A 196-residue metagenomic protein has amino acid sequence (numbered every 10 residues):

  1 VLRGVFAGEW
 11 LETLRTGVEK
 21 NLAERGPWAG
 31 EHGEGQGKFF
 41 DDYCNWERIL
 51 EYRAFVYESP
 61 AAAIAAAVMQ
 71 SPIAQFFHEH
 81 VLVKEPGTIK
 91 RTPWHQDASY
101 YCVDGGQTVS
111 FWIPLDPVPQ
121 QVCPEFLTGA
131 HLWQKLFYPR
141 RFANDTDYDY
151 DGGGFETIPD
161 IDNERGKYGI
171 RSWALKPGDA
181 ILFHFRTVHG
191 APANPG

Functional and structural regions predicted by a protein language model:
V1, V5, S110-P114, I170-S172 (+1 more regions): Conserved hydrophobic/aromatic beta-strand scaffold that supports enzyme active sites
L2-W94, S99-C102: Non-heme Fe(II)-dependent double-stranded beta-helix
A7-G8, L82-V83, S99, P117-V118 (+2 more regions): Short, solvent-exposed loop/turn segments at secondary-structure junctions
H80, Q96, I113-P117, F126-T128: Short, structured patches in soluble enzyme cores that scaffold and shape functional sites
I89-R91, G106-T108, P119, A180-L182: Coil-to-beta-strand transition motifs
Q96-T108, Y168-G169, L175: A short beta-loop-beta micro-motif enriched in histidine and acidic residues
F111, F183, H189-P195: Short beta-strand His + acidic residue motifs that chelate non-heme Fe in jelly-roll/DSBH and cupin folds
P119-V188: Double-stranded beta-helix
